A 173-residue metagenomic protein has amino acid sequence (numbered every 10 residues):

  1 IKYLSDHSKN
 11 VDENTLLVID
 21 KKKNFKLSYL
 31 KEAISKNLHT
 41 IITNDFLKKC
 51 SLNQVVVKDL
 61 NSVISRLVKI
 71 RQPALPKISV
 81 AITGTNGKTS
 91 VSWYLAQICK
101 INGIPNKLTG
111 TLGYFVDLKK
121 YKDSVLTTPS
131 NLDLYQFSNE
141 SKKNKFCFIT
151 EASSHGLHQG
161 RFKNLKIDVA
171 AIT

Functional and structural regions predicted by a protein language model:
I1-R66: N-terminal leader/targeting and accessory segments in enzymes
S65-I172: Phosphate-binding loop of NTP-binding sites
